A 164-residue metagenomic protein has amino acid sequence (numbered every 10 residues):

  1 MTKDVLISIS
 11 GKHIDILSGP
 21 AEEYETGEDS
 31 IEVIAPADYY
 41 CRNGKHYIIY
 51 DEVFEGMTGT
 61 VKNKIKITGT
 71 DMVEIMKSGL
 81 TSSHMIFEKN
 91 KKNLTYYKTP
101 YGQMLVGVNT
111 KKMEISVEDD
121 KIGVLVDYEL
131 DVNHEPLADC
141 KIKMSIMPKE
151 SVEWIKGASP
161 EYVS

Functional and structural regions predicted by a protein language model:
M1-R42: Charge-rich, low-complexity N-terminal segments
M1-T2, E74, E161-S164: Phospho-regulatory, low-complexity terminal regions
K3-I9, D71-V73, N93-T95, G102-M104 (+2 more regions): One face of beta-strands
I9-D15, Y39-N43, E52-F54, G69 (+4 more regions): Beta-strand elements of well-folded, non-transmembrane domains
S30-S83: Short, well-structured hydrophobic secondary-structure segments
Y39-N43, I67-G69, K98-G102, V117-D120 (+1 more regions): A short, structured loop/turn motif at beta-sheet edges
G79-L125: Acidic, glycine-rich flexible loop segments
E118-S164: Mixed-charge, glycine-accented linear interaction segment located at domain edges/termini
